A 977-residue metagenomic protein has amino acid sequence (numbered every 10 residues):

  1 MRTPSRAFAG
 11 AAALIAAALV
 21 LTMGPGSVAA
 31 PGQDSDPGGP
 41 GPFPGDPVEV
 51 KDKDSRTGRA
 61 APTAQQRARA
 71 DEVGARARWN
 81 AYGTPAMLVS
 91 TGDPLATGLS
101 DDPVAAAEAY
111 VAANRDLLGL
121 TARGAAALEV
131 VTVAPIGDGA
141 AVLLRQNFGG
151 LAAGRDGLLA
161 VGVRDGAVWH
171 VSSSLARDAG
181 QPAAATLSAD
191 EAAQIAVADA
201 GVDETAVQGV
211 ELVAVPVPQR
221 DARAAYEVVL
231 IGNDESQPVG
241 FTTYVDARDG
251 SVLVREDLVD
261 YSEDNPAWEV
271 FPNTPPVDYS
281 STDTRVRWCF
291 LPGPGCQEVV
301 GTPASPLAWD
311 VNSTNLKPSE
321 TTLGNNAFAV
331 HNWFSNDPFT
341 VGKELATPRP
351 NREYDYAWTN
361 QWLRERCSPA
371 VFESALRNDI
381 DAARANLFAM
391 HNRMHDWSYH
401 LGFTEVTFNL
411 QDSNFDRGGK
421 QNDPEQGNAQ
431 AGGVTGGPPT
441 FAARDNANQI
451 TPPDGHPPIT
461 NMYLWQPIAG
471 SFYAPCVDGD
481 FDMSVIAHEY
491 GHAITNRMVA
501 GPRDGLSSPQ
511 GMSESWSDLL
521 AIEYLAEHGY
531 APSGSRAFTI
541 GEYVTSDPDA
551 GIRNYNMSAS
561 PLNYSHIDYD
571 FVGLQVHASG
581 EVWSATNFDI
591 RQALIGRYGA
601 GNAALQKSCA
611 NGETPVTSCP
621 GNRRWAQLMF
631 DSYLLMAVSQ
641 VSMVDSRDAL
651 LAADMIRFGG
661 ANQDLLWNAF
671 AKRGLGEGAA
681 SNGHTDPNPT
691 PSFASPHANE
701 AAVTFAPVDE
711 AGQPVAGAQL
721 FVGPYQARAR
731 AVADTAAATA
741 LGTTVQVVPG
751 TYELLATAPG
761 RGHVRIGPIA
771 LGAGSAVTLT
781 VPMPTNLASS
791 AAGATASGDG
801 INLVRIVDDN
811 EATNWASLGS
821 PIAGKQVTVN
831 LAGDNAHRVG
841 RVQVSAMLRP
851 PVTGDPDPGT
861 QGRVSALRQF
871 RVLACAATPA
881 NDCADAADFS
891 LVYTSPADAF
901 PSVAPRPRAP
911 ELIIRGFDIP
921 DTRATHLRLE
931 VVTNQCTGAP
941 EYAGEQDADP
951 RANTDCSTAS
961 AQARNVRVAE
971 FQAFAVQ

Functional and structural regions predicted by a protein language model:
R2-A30: Secretory targeting and sorting signals
P25-D190, Q194-A200: Preferential activation on post-signal-peptide N-terminal prodomains/segments of secreted or lumenal proteins
A30-G41, Q65-A68, R78, V207-G209 (+6 more regions): Extracellular zinc-dependent metalloprotease catalytic-domain scaffold
A702-E710, V781: A short, amphipathic beta-strand motif
D709-A733: Short, ordered, surface-exposed loop/turn motifs in non-cytosolic proteins
V748-G760: A short, solvent-exposed beta-strand micro-motif common in secreted/extracellular proteins
P759-P784, A939: Structured interaction patches on ligand/partner-binding surfaces of diverse proteins
N810-A887, R908-Q977: Aromatic, loop-rich ligand-recognition surfaces of beta-strand-rich domains
